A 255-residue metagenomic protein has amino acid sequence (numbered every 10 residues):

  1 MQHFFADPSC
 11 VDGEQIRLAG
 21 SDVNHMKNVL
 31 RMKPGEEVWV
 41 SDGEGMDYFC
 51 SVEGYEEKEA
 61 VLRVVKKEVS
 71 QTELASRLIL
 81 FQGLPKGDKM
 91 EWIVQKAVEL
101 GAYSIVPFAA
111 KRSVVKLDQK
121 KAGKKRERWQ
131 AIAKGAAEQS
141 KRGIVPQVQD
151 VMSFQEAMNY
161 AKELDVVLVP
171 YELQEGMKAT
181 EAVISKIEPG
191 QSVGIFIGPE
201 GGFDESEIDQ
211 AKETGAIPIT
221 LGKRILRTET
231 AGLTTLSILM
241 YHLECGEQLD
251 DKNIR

Functional and structural regions predicted by a protein language model:
M1-V69: N-terminal positively charged helical leader segments and presequences
S9, K67, A109-R112, K223-R224: Short, ordered loop/turn segments at secondary-structure junctions
G35, A97, A133, A211 (+1 more regions): Residue-level signal for inorganic ion chemistry
L62, V145-Q149, P218: Generic structural signal for residues in well-ordered beta-strands
Q71-L168: RNA substrate-binding interface of SAM-dependent RNA methyltransferases
A122-R126, K186, S237-I238: Short, hinge-like loop/turn segments at secondary-structure boundaries
D165-G202, S206-I208, A216-I219: Active-site/ligand-binding-proximal alpha/beta "capping" segment
D204-R255: Structured adenosyl-cofactor binding patch, chiefly the S-adenosyl-L-methionine
